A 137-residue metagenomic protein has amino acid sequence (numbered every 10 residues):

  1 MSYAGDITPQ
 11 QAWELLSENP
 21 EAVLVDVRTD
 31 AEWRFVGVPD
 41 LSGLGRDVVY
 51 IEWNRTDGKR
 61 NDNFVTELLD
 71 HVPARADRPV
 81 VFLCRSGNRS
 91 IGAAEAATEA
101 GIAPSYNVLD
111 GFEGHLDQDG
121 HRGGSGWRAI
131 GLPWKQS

Functional and structural regions predicted by a protein language model:
M1-V23, D30-P79, S90-S137: Rhodanese-like catalytic fold shared by cysteine-dependent sulfurtransferases and DSP/PTP-type phosphatases
L83: Short, surface-exposed ligand- or partner-binding patches at beta-edge/loop junctions that are enriched in aromatics
